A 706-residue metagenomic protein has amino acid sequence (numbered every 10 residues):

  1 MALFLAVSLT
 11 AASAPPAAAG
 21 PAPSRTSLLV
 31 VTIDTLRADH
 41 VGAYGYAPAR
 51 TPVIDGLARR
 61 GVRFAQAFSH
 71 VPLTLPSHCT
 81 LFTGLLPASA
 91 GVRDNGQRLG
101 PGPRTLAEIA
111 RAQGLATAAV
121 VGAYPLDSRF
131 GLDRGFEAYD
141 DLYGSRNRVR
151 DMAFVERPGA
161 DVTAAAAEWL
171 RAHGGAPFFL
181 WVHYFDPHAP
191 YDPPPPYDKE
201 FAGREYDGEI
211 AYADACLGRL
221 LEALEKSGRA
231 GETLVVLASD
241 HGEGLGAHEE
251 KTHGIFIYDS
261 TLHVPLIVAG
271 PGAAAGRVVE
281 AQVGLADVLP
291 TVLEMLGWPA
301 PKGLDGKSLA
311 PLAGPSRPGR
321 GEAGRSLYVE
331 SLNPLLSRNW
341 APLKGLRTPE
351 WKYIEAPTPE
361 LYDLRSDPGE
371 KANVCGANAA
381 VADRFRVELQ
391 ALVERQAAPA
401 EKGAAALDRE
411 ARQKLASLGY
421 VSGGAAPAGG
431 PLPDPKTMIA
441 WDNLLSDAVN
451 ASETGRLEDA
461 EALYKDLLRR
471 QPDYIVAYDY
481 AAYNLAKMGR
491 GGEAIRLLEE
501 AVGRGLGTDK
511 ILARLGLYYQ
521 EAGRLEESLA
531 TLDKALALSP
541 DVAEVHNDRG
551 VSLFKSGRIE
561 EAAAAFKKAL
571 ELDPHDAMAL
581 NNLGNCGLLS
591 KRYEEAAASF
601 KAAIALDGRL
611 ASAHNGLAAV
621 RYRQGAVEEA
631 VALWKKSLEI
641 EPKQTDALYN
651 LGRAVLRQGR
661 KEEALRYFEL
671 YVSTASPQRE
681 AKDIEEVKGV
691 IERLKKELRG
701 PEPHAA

Functional and structural regions predicted by a protein language model:
A6-V7, A11-E499, G507-L517, E521 (+5 more regions): Catalytic domains that recognize anionic headgroups
W441, I475-V476, T508-K510, A543-E544 (+4 more regions): Helix-start (N-cap) detector for alpha-helical repeat units in TPR-like alpha-solenoids, especially tetratricopeptide
E453, K487, E521, K555-S556 (+5 more regions): Register position in tetratricopeptide repeats
R470, R504-G505, L538, L572 (+3 more regions): Structural marker of alpha-solenoid helical repeat scaffolds
E662-A706: Terminal, low-structured helical/coil segments at or just beyond the last alpha-helical repeat
